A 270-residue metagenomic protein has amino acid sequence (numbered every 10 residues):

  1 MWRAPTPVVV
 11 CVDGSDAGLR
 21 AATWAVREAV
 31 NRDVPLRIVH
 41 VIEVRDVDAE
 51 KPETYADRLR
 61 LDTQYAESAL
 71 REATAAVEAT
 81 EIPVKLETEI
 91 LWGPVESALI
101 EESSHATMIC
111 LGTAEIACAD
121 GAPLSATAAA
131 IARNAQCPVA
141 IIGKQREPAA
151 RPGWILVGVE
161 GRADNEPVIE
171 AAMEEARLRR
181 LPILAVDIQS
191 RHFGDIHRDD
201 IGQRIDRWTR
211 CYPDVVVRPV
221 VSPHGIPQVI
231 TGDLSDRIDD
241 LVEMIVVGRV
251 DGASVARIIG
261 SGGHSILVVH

Functional and structural regions predicted by a protein language model:
M1-R3, A17, A75-I109, R210-A253: Structural beta-alpha unit
M1-T54, W154-I196, G202-V220, L241-V242 (+1 more regions): Small/aliphatic-rich secondary-structure junction motif
V30, S104, R133, R210 (+1 more regions): Solvent-exposed polar/charged
V41-I42, A114-E115, K144-R146, I188-Q189: Short, ordered loop/turn segments at secondary-structure junctions
A56-S68: A short acidic, glycine-rich active-site loop that binds or catalyzes chemistry on phosphate/adenosine moieties
L111-A130, P152, P219-P223, T231 (+3 more regions): Glycine-rich, Arg-bearing micro-motifs that act as flexible, cationic patches
A128-E147: Short, structured interface segments
